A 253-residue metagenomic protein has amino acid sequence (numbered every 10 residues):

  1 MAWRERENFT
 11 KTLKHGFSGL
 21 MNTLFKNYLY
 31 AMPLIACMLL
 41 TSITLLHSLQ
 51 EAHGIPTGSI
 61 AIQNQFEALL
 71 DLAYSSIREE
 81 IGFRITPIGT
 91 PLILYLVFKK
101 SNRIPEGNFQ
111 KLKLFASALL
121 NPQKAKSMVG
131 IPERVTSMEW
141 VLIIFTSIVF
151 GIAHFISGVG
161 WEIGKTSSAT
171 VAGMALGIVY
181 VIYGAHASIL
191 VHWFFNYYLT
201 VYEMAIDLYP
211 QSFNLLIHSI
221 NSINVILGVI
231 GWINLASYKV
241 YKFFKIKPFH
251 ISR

Functional and structural regions predicted by a protein language model:
M1-R4: Transmembrane-helix bundle segments that line or gate the permeation/cavity pathway in multi-pass membrane proteins
F9-K14, H53-P56, F244-S252: Interhelical loop segments of eukaryotic multi-pass membrane proteins
F9-L40, A68-L69, M128-M138: Interfacial transmembrane-helix boundary/kink motif in multi-pass membrane proteins
L29-I43, V181, A185-A187, V191-H192: Hydrophobic alpha-helical membrane-insertion segments
A36-T57, I143-E162: Alpha-helical transmembrane segments and their membrane-interface junctions in multi-pass membrane proteins
T41-S59, F194-Y209: Membrane-helix interface motif
S59-F66: Short, membrane-interfacial amphipathic segments enriched in basic
F66-H250: Transmembrane helix-loop-helix hairpins at the membrane interface of multi-pass integral membrane proteins
